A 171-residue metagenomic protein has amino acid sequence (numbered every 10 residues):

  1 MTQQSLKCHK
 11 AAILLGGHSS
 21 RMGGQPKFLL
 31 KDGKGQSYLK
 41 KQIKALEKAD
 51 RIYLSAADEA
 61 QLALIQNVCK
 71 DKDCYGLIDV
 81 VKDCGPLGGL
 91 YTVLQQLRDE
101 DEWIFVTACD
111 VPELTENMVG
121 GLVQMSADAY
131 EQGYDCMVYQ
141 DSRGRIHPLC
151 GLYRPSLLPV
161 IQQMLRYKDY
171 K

Functional and structural regions predicted by a protein language model:
T2-Y170: Nucleotide and nucleotide-moiety/phosphate-recognizing core
